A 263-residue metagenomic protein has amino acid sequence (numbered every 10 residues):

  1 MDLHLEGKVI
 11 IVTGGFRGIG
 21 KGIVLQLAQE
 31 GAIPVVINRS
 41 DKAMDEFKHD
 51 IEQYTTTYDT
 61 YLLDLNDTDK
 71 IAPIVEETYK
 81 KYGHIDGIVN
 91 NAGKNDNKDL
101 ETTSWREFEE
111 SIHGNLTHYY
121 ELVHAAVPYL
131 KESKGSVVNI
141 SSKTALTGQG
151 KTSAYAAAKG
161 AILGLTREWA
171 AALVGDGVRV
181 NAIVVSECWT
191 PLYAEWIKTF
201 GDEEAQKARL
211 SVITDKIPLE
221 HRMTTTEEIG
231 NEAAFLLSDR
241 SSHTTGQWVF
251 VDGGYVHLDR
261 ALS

Functional and structural regions predicted by a protein language model:
V9, F16-G18: Conserved glycine-rich cofactor-binding loop
D99-L100, S104-I112, I213: Substrate-binding pocket helix/loop in short-chain dehydrogenase/reductase
V123, A158, T166: Active-site helix of classical SDR
P128, A171-G175, S242: Alpha-helical segment proximal to the catalytic Tyr-Lys
S142: Residue(s) in the substrate-gating loop at a strand-loop-helix junction that position the organic substrate next
T147, A234, T245-S263: Short C-terminal tail/terminal secondary-structure segment of NAD(P)H-dependent dehydrogenase/reductase domains
A182, E204-T244, V251-G253: C-terminal helical subdomain
